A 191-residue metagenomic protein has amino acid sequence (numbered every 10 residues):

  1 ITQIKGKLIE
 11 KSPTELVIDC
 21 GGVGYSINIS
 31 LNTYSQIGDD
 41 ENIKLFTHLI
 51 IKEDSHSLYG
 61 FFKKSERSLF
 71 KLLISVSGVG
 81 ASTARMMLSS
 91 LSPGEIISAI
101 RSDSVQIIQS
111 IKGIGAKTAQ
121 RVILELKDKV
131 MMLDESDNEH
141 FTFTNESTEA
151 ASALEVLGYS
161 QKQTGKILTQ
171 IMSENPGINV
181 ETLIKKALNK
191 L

Functional and structural regions predicted by a protein language model:
I1-S75: A positional/architectural concept
H56-F61, A81-I100, R121-D134: Amphipathic, charged-and-aliphatic alpha-helical interface segments that function as noncatalytic docking
S68-L72, T83, D103-I107, E146-A153 (+1 more regions): A general alpha-helix detector
A84, I96, A119, T164-I167 (+1 more regions): Small-residue helix-packing motif on alpha-helices
R121-I171: Strongly charged, low-complexity linkers/loops
V180-L191: Amphipathic alpha-helical interaction/assembly segments
